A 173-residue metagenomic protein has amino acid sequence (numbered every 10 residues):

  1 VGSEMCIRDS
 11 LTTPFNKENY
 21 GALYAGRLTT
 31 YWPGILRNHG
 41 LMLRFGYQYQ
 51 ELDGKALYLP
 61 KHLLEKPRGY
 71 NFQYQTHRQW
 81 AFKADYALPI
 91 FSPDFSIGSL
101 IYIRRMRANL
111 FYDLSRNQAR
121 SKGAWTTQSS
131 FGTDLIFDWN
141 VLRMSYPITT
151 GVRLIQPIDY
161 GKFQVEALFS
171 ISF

Functional and structural regions predicted by a protein language model:
V1-C6: Short, small-residue-biased leader/transition segments that mark boundaries at the very start of proteins
R8-M106, L110, Q118-R120: C-terminal outer-membrane beta-barrel translocator/porin domains of Gram-negative envelope proteins and their
E18-L23, H39-G40, A124-T126, S145-P147 (+1 more regions): Short glycine/proline-enriched turns and hinge-like loops at secondary-structure junctions
T30-W32, Y86-L88, F137-W139, Q156 (+1 more regions): Residue-level signature of outer-membrane beta-barrel architecture
Q75-R78, L100-M106, W125-S129, L142-P147 (+1 more regions): A structural signal for short secondary-structure junctions
F82-A84, G132-L135, K162-F173: Outer-membrane beta-barrel "beta-signal"
D85-P89, R105-N140, T150: Outer-membrane beta-barrel transmembrane domain signature
I148-Q156: Low-complexity, intrinsically disordered Gly/Pro/Thr-rich segments
